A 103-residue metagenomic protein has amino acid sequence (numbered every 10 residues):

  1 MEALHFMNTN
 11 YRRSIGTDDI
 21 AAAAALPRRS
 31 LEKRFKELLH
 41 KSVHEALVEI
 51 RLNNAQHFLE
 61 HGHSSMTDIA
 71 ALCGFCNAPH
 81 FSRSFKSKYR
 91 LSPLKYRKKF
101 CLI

Functional and structural regions predicted by a protein language model:
H5, S14-A21, K33-N77, K98-I103: Terminal helix-turn-helix DNA-binding modules in bacterial transcription factors
A25-P27: Basic, low-complexity segments
R29, P79, L94: Key DNA-contact positions within bacterial/archaeal DNA-binding proteins
L31-F35, H80-F81, F85: Short hydrophobic/aromatic patch on the recognition helix
